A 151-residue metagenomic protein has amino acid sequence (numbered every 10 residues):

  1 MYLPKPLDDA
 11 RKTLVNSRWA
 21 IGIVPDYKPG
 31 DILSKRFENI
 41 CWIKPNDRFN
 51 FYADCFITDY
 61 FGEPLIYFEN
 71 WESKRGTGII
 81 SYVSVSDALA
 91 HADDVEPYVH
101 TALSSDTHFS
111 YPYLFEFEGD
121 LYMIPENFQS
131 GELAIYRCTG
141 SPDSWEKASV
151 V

Functional and structural regions predicted by a protein language model:
M1-S110, F115-V151: Beta-rich carbohydrate-recognition and catalytic domains
